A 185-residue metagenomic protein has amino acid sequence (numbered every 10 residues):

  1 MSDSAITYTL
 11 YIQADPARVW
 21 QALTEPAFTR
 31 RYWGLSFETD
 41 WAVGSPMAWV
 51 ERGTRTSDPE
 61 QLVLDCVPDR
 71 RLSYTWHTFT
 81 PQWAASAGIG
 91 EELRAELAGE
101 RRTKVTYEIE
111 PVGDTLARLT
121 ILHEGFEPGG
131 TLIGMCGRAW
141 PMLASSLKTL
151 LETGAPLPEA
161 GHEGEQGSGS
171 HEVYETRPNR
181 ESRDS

Functional and structural regions predicted by a protein language model:
M1-D40, D184-S185: Hydrophobic ligand-binding cavity/cleft-lining segments
S2, I6, S57, T103: Exposed loop/turn and edge beta-strand positions of beta-sandwich/beta-sheet ligand-binding modules
T7-Y8, A27-L62, V67-R71, Q166-G169: Short beta-edge strand/loop motif at the mouth of beta-sheet-based domains
P16-A17, L64-R71, E108-R118: A short, structured loop/turn motif at beta-sheet edges
V19-W20, T29, M47, V63 (+4 more regions): Hydrophobic pocket/interface hotspot
M47-R52, Y74-W76, R94-E96, I121-H123: Short beta-strand segments that buttress and anchor functional surface loops
W83-P141: Beta-strand/loop substructures that line and gate deep hydrophobic ligand-binding cavities in soluble
A98-R101, G125-R180: A conserved amphipathic terminal alpha-helix motif
